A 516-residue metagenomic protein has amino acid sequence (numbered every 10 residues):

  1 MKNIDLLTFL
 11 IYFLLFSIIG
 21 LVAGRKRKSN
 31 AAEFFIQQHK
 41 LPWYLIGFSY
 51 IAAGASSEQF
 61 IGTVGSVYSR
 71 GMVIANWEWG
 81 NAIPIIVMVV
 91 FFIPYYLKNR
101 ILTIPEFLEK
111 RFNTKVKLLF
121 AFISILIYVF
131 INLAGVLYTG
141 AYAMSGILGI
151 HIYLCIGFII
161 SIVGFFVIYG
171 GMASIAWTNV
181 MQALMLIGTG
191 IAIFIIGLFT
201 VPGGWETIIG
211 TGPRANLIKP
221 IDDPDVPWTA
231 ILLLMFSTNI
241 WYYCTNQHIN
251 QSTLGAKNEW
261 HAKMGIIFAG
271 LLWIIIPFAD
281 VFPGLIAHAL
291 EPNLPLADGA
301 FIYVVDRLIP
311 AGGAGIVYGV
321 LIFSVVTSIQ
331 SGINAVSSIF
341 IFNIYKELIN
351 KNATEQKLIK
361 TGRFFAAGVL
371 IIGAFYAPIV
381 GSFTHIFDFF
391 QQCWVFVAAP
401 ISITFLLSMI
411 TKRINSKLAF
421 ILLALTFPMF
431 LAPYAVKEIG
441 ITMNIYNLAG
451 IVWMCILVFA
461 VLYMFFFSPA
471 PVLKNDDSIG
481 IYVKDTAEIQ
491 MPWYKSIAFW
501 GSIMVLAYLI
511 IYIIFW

Functional and structural regions predicted by a protein language model:
M1-W516: Membrane-embedded helix-loop-helix hairpins and adjacent transmembrane boundary segments in multi-pass transporters
